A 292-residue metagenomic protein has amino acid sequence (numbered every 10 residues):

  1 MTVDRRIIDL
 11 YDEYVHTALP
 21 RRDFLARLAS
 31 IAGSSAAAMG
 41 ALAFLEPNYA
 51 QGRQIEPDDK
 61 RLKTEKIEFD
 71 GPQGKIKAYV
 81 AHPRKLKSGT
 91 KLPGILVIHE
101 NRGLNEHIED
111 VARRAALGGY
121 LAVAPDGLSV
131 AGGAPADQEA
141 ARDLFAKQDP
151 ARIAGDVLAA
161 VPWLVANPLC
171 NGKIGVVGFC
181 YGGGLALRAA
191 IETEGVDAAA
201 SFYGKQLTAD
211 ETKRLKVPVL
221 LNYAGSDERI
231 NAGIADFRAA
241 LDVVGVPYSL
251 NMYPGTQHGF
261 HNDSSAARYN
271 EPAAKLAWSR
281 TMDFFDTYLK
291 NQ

Functional and structural regions predicted by a protein language model:
M1-D23: N-terminal secretory signal peptides
T17, R21-E46: N-terminal export signals
Q51-G89: N-terminal cap/lid segment of alpha/beta-hydrolase-fold proteins
G89-H99: Short beta-strand element of the alpha/beta-hydrolase
L128-A151, G259-S265: Cap/lid segment of the alpha/beta-hydrolase catalytic domain
Q138-V177: Gly/Ser-rich "nucleophile elbow"/oxyanion-hole loop immediately N-terminal to the catalytic nucleophile in hydrolases
L221-Y223: Short beta-strand/loop motif that positions the catalytic acidic residue of the alpha/beta-hydrolase fold
P247-Q292: C-terminal catalytic histidine-bearing segment of alpha/beta-hydrolase fold enzymes
